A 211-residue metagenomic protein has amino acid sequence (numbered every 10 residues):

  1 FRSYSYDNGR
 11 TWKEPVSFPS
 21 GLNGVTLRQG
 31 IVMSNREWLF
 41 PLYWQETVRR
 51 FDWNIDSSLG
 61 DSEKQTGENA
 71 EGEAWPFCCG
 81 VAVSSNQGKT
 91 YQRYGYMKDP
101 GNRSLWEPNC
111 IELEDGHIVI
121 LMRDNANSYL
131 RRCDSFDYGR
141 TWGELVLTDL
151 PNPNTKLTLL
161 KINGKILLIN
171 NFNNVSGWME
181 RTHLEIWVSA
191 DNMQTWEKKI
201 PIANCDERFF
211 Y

Functional and structural regions predicted by a protein language model:
F1-Y211: Asp-box/BNR beta-propeller blade signature and adjacent active/binding-site loops in extracellular glycan-interacting
